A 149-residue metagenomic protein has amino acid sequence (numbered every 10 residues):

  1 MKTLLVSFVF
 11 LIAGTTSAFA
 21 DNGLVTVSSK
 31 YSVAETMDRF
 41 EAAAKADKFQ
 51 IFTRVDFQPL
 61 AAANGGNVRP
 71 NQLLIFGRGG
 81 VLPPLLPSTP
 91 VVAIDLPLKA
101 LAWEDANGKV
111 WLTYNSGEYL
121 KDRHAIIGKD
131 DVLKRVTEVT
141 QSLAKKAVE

Functional and structural regions predicted by a protein language model:
M1-L5: Positively charged n-region of N-terminal signal peptides that target proteins for export
A13-S17: N-terminal signal peptide c-region/cleavage motif recognized by signal peptidases
F19-K48, E149: Terminal, regulation- and interaction-focused segments at domain boundaries
K30-E35, F52, I127-K134: Soluble non-cytosolic domains of exported or imported proteins
A34-M37, E41, Q58, T137 (+1 more regions): Extracytoplasmic/secreted envelope proteins and their assembly/folding machinery, especially bacterial periplasmic
E41, K45, F52, D56-L98: Compact, glycine-rich, soluble single-domain proteins
K99-I126: Beta-strand/loop substructures that line and gate deep hydrophobic ligand-binding cavities in soluble
E118-E149: C-terminal partner/receptor-binding element of secreted or periplasmic proteins
